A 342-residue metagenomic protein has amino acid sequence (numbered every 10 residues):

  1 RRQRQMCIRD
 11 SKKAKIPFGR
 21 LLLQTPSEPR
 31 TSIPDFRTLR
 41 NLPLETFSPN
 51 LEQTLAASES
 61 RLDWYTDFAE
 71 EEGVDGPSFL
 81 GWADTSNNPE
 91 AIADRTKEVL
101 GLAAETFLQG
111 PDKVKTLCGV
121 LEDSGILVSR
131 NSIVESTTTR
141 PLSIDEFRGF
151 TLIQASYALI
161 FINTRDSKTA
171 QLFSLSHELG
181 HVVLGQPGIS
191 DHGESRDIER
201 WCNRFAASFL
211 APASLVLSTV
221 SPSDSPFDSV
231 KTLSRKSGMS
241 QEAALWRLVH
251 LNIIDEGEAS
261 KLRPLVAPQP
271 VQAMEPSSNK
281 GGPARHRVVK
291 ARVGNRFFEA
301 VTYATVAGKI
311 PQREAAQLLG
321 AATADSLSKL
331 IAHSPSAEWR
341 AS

Functional and structural regions predicted by a protein language model:
R1-S342: Active-site hotspot residues in diverse enzymes, especially metal/ion-binding acidic/histidine motifs
